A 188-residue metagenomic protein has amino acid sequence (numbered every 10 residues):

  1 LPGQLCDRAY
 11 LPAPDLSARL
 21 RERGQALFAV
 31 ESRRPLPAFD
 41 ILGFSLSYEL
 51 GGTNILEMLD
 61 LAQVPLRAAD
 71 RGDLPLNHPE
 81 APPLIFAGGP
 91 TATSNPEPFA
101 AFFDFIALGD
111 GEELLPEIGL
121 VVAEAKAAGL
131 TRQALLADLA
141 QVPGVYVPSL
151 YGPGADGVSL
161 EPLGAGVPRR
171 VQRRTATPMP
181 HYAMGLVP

Functional and structural regions predicted by a protein language model:
P2-D15: A short beta-strand-loop structural module common to alpha/beta enzyme folds
A13-P162: Glycine-rich beta-alpha loop elements in corrinoid/cobalamin-binding modules across cobalamin-dependent enzymes
P153-P188: N-terminal [4Fe-4S]-dependent radical SAM core
